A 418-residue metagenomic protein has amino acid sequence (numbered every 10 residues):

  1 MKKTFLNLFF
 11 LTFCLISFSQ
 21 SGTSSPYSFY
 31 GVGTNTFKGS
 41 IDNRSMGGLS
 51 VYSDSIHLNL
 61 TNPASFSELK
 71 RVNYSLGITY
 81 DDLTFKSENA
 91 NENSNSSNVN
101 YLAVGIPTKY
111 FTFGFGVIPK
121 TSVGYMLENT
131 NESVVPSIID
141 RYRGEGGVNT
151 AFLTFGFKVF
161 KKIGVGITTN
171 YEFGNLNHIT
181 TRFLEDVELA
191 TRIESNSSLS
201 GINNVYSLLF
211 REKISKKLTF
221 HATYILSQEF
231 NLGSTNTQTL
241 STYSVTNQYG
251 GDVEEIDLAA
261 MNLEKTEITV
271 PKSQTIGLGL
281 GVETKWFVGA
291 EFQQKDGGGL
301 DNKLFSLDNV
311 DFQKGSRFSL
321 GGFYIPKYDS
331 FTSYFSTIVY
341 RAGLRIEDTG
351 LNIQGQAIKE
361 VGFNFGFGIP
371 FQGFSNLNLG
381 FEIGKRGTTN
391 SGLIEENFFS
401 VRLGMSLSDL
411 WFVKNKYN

Functional and structural regions predicted by a protein language model:
M1-P26, N418: Bacterial Sec-dependent N-terminal signal peptides
Q20-N418: Subset of outer-membrane beta-barrel
